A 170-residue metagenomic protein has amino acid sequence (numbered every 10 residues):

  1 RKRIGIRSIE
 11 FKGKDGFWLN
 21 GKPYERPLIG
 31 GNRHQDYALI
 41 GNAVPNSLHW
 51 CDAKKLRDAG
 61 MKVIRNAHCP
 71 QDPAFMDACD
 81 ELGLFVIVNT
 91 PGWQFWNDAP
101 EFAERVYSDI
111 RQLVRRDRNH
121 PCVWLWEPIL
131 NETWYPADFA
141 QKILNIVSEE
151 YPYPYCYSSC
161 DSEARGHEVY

Functional and structural regions predicted by a protein language model:
R1-D58: N-terminal carbohydrate-binding accessory modules
W50-K55, V63-Y170: Substrate-binding/catalytic cleft of secreted carbohydrate-active enzymes, primarily glycoside hydrolases
